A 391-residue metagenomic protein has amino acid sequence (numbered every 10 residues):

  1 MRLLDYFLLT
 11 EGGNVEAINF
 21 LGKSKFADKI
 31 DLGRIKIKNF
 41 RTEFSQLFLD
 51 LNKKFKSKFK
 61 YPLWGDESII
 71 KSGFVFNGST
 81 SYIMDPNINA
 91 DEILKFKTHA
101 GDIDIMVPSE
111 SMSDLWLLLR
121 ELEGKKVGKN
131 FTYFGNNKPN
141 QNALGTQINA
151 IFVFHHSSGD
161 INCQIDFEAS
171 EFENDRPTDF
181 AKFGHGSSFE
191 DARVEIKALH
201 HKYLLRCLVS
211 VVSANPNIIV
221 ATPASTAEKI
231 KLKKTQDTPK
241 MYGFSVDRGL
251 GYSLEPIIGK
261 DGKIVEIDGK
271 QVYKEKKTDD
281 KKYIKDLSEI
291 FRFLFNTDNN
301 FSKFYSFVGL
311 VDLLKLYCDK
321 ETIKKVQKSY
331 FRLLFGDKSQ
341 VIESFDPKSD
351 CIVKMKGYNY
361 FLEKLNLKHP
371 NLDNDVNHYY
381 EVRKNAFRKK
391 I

Functional and structural regions predicted by a protein language model:
L3-T10, I391: Short linear clamp-binding motif
T10-F76: Helical scaffold of the NTase/Pol beta-like nucleotidyltransferase catalytic core
E11, D102-D104, D166: Acidic side chains
D31-K36, S111, D286, S306-G309: Helix N-terminus capping/helix-initiation residues
I37-K53, I93, K97, M106-Q164: Metal-dependent nucleotidyltransferase catalytic core
F48-W116: Active-site nucleotide-donor binding segment shared across nucleotidyl transfer reactions
K53, S57-K58, G124-K129, C207-I218: Structural alpha-beta junctions
L144, A150-R388: Catalytic cores of NTP-dependent nucleotidyl/adenyl transfer enzymes across multiple folds
